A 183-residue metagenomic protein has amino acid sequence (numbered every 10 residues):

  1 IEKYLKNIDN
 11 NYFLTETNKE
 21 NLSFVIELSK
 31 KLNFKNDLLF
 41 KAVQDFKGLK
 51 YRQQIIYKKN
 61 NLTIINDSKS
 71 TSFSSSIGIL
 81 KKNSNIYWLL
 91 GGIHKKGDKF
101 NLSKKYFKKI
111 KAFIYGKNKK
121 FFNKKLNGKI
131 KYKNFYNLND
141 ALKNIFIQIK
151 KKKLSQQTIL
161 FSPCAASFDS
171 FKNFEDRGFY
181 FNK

Functional and structural regions predicted by a protein language model:
I1-N11, D169-E175: Flexible active-site lid/hinge loop adjacent to a nucleotide/diphosphate and Mg2+-phosphate binding pocket
N11-K109: Nucleotide phosphate-binding/pyrophosphate-handling subdomain across enzymes that bind or process nucleotide phosphates
L32, K131-N134, S170: A structural signal for short, well-ordered beta-strand elements
F73, G97-D98, F121-N123, S167-F171: Short active-site-adjacent structural elements
K99-Q157: C-terminal helical cap/extension that packs against the catalytic core of soluble nucleotide-cofactor enzymes
I159-C164: Short beta-strands and strand-loop turn motifs
A165-K183: Glycine/aspartate-rich loop-and-adjacent alpha/beta segment that forms the canonical ThDP
